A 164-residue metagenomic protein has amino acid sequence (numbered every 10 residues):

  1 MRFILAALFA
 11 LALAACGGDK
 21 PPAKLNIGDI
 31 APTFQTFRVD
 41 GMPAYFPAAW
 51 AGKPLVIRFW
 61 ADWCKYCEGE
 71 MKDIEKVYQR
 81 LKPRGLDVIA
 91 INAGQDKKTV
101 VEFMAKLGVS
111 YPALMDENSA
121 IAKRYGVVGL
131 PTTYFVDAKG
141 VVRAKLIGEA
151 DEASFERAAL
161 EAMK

Functional and structural regions predicted by a protein language model:
M1-A7: Sec-dependent signal peptide recognition, specifically the positively charged N-region followed immediately by
A12-A15: C-terminal motif of bacterial Sec signal peptides marking the signal peptidase cleavage site
G17-K20: Bacterial signal peptide processing site
T33-L55: A short beta-strand-turn-helix
K53-L55, W60-W63, G129: Short pre-active-site segment immediately N-terminal to redox-active cysteine/selenocysteine motifs in thiol-based
E68-L107, E117-R124: Structural microenvironment flanking redox-active thiols in thiol-disulfide oxidoreductases
E102-S110, E117-M163: Thiol/disulfide oxidoreductase modules built on the thioredoxin-like
